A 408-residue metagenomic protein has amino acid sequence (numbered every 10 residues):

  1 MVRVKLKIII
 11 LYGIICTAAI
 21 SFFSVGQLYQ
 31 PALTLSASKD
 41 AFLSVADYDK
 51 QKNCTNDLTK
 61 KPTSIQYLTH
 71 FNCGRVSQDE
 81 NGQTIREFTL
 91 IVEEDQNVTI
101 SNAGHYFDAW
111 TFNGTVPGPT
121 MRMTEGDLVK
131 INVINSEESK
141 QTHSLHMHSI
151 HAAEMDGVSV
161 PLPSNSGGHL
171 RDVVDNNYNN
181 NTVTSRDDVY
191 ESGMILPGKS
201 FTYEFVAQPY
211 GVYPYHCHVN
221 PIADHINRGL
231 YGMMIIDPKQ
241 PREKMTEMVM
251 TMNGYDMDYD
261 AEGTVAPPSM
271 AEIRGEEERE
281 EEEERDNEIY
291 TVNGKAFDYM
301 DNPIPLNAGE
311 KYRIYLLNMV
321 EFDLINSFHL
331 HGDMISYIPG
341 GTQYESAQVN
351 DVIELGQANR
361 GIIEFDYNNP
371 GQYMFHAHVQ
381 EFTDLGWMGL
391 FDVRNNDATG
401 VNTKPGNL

Functional and structural regions predicted by a protein language model:
V2-L408: Copper-binding active sites and cupredoxin-like electron-transfer domains, recognizing His/Cys-rich ligand loops
